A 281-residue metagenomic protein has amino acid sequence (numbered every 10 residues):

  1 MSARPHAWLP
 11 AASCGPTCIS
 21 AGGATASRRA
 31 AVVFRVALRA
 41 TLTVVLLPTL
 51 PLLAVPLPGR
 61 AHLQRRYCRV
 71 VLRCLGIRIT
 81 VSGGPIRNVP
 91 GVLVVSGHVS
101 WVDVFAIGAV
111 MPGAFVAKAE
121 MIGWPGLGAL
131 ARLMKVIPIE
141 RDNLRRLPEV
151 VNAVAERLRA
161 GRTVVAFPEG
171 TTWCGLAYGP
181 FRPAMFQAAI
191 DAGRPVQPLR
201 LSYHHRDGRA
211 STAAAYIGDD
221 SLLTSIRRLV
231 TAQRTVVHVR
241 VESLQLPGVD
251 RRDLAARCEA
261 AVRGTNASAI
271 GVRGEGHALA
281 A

Functional and structural regions predicted by a protein language model:
M1-G23, T80-G84, V102-V104, V116 (+5 more regions): Soluble, non-transmembrane catalytic domains of enzymes that act on hydrophobic metabolites at membranes
P16-V81, A129-M134: A transmembrane-helix-recognition feature enriched in membrane-embedded lipid enzymes and envelope glyco-/phospholipid
V32-R35, Q64-A119, A131: Conserved H-X4-D acyltransferase segment
G91-L93, G161-F167, P195: Residue-level preference for the first positions of well-ordered beta-strands
V102-A153, L158, R162: Membrane-embedded segments
K118, I139, F167, L199-L201: Generic beta-sheet signal
L127-G128, L176-A256, E275-G276: A cross-family acyltransferase "interaction/gating" segment
R157-F186: Catalytic-site beta-strand/loop segments enriched in glycine and acidic/polar residues
